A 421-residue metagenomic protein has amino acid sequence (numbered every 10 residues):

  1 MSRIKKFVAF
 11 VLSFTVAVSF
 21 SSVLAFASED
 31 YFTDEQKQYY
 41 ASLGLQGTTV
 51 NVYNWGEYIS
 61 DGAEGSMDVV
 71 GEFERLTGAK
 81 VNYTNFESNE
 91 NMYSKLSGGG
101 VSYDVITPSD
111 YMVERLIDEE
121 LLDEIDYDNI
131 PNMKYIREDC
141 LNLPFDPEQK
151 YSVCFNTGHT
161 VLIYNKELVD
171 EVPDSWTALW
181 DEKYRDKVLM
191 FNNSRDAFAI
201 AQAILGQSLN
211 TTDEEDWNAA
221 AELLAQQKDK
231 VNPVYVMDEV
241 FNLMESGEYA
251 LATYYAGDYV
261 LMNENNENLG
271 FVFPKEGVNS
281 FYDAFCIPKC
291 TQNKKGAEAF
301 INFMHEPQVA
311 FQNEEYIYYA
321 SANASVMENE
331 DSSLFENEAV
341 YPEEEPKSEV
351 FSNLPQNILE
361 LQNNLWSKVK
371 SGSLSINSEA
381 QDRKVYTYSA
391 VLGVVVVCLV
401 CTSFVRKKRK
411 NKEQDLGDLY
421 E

Functional and structural regions predicted by a protein language model:
V18-Y31, R406-R409: Sec-dependent signal peptide cleavage junction
A27-R115: Early extracytoplasmic/lumenal segment of secretory-pathway proteins
N51-S66, E87, V101-E245: Extracytoplasmic ligand-binding site segments that recognize negatively charged/polar headgroups
D104-T107, P233-V234, A250-Y255, G270-F271: Paired acidic/hydrophobic, glycine-rich loop segments that form the ligand-binding mouth/hinge of periplasmic-binding
V113-R115, E245-S246, L251-N268: A ligand-binding cleft/hinge motif common to bilobed small-molecule-binding domains
Y135, W217-Q227, N265-K289: Periplasmic-binding protein-like
N279, D283, P288-E349: Mature extracytoplasmic/periplasmic domains
E343-Y420: Conserved C-terminal helix/tail region of periplasmic/extracytoplasmic solute-binding proteins
